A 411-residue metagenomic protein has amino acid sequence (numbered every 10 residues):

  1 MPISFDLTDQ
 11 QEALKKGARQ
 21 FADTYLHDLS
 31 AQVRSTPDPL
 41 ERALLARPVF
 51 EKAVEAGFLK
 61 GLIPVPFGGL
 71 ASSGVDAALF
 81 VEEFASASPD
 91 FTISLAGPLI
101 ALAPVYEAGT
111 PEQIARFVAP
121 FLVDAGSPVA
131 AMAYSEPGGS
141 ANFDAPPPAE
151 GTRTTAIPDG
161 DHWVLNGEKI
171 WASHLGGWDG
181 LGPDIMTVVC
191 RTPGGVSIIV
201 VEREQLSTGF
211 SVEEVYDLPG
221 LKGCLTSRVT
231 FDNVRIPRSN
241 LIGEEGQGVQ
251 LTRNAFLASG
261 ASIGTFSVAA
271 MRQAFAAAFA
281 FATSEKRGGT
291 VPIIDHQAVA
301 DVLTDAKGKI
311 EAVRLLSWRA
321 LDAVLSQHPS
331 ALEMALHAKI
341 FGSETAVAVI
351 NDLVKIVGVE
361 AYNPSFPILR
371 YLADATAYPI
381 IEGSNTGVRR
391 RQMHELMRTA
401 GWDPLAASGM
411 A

Functional and structural regions predicted by a protein language model:
M1-S94, P120, W402-A411: Amphipathic, small/basic residue-rich leader segments at the start of a protein or domain
I3-Q10, L14-K16, S211-E311, M410: Glycine-rich beta->alpha junctions and the first turn(s) of the following alpha-helix
H27-L40, T283-T290, K307-F341, N351-Y362: C-terminal helix-coil-helix/basic helical segment that borders enzyme active sites and/or dimer interfaces and provides
S86, I170-G177, A258-I263, A377-S384: Glycine-rich phosphate/pyrophosphate-binding beta-alpha loops
T92-I114, S140-A141: N-terminal glycine-rich flavin-associated loop
G126-S140: A short, Trp-centered hydrophobic/proline-enriched beta-strand micro-motif
H162, E168-F210: A short core secondary-structure module
V357-A411: Glycine-rich phosphate/cofactor-binding loops in nucleotide/flavin-utilizing enzymes
